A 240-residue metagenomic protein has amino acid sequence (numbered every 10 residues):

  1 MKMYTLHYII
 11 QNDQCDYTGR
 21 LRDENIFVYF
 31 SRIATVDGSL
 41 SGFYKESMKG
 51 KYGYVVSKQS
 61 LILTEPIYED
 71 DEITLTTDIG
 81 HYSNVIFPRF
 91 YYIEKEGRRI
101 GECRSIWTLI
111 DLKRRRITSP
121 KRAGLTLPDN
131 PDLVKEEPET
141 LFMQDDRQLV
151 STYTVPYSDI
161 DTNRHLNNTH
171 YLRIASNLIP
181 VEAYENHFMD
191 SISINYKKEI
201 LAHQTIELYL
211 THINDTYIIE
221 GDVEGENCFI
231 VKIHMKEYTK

Functional and structural regions predicted by a protein language model:
M1-V56, D111-F188: Hot-dog-fold acyl-thioester-processing enzymes
K2-T5, K58-F142, I200-H203, T211-K240: HotDog/MaoC-like acyl-thioester-processing domains
K45, Y52, D70-D71, R89-F90 (+2 more regions): Short, positively charged
K51-P66, H187-E199: Small beta-barrel nucleic-acid-binding modules, principally OB-folds
Y153-M235: Acidic/His-leaning functional-site neighborhoods
